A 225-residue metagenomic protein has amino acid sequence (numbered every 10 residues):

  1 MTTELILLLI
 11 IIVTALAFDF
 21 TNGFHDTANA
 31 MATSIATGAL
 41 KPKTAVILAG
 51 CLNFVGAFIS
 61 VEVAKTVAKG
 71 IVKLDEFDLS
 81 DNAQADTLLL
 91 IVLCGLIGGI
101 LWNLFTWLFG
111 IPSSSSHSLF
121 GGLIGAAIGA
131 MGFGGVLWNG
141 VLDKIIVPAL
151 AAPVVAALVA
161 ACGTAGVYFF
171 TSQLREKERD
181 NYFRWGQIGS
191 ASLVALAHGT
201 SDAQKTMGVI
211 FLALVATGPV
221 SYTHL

Functional and structural regions predicted by a protein language model:
T2-F20, Q187-A195: Small-residue-enriched transmembrane helix starts and helix-helix packing motifs in multi-pass inner-membrane proteins
I11, A15, L48-G56, S60 (+10 more regions): Alpha-helical transmembrane segments in multi-pass membrane proteins
F24-M31, F109-G121, A203-I210: Short, non-helical or kinked segments that cap or interrupt transmembrane helices
T33-K41, F120-F133, I210-P219: Interfacial segments of multi-pass membrane proteins
A39-G50: Membrane-interface alpha-helices at helix entry/exit sites of multi-pass transporters
F58-G70, L108, M131-L137: Transmembrane alpha-helix boundary signature
V167-Y182: Membrane interface segments of multi-pass transport proteins and intramembrane proteases
T223-H224: Conserved small/polar residues in nucleotide/adenosyl-binding loops
